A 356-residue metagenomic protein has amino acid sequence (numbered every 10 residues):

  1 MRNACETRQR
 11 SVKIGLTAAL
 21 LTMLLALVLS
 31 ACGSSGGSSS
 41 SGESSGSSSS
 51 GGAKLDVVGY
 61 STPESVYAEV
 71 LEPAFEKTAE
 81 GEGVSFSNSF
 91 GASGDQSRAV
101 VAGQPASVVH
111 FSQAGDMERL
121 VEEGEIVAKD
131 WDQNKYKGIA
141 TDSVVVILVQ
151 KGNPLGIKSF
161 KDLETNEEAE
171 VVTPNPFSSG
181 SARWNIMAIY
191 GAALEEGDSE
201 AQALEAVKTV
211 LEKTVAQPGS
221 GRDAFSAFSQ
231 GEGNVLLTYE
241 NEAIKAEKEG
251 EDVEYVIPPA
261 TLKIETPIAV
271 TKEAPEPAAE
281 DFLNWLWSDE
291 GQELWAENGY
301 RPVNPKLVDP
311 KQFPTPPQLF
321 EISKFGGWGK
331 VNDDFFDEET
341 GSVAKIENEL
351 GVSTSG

Functional and structural regions predicted by a protein language model:
E6, S34-G36, P275-G356: Extracellular/periplasmic juxtamembrane helices and adjacent flexible linkers that interface with membrane partners
T17-L20, C32-A53: Short, low-complexity, disordered segments immediately C-terminal to signal peptides in bacterial exported proteins
L27-A31: C-terminal motif of bacterial Sec signal peptides marking the signal peptidase cleavage site
G42-S178, Q318: N-terminal segment of the mature folded domain
P73-E80, T165-R222: Ligand-binding cleft/hinge of the Venus flytrap
V127, G152-K158, S178, G191-S199 (+1 more regions): Short helix-loop capping/hinge motifs at secondary-structure junctions, enriched in acidic/polar residues
I139-V144, V207-L211, Q217-G219, E247-E280 (+2 more regions): Periplasmic-binding protein-like
E195-P259: Ligand-binding pocket segment of bilobal, Venus flytrap-like solute-binding proteins
